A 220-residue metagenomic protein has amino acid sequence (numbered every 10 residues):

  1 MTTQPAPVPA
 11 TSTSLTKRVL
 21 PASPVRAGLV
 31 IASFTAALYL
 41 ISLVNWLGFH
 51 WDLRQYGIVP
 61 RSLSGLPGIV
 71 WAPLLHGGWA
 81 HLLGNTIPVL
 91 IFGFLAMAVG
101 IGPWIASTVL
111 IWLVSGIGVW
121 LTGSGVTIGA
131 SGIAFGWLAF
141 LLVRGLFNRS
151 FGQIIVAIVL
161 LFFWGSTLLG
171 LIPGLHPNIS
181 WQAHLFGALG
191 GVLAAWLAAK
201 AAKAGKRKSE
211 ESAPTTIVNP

Functional and structural regions predicted by a protein language model:
T2-P220: A detector for small-residue-rich transmembrane helices and their helix-helix packing motifs
